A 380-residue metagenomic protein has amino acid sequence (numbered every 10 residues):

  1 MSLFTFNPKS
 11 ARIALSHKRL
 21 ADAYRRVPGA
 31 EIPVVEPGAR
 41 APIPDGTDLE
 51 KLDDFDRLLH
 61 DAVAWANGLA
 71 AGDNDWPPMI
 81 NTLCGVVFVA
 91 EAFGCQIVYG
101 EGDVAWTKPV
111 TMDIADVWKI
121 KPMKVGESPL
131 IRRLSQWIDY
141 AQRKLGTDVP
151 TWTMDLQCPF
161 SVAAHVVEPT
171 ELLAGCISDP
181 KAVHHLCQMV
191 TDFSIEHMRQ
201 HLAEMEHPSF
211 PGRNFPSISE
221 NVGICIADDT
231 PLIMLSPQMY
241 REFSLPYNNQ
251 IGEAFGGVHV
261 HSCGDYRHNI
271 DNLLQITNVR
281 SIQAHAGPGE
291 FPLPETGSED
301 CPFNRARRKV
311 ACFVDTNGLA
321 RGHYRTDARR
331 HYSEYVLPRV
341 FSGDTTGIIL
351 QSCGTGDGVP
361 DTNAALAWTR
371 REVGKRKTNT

Functional and structural regions predicted by a protein language model:
M1-L52, A62-W65, D73-T82, D103 (+1 more regions): Active-site loop segments of alpha/beta catalytic cores
L69: N-terminal beta1-alpha1-beta2 module of alpha/beta enzyme domains
N81-K119: A contiguous, low-structure linker/loop signature
